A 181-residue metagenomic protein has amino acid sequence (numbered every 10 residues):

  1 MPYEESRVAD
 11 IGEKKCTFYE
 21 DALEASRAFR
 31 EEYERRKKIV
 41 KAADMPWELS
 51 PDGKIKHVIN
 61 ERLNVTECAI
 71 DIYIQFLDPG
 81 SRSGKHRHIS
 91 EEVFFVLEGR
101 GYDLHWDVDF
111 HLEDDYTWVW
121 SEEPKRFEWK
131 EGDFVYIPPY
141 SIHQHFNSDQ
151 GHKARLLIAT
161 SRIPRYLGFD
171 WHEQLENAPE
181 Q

Functional and structural regions predicted by a protein language model:
M1-C68, G84, W171-Q181: A short, N-terminal "cap"/entry segment at the start of jelly-roll beta-barrel domains of the cupin/DSBH fold
P2-T17, A22, L112-E123, I142-Q181: Double-stranded beta-helix
K56, N60, D71-H88, D109-F110 (+1 more regions): Conserved short histidine dyad/triad with adjacent acidic residue
I72, R82, E91, P124 (+1 more regions): A structural connector/turn signal
S83-H86, D103-H105, R126-E128, V135-I137 (+1 more regions): Short beta-strand His + acidic residue motifs that chelate non-heme Fe in jelly-roll/DSBH and cupin folds
I89, F94, H105-L112, Q150: Extended intrinsically disordered, low-complexity coil regions enriched in Ser, Thr, Gly, Ala and often Pro
F95, V108-P139: Short acidic-glycine-tyrosine-enriched beta hairpin
